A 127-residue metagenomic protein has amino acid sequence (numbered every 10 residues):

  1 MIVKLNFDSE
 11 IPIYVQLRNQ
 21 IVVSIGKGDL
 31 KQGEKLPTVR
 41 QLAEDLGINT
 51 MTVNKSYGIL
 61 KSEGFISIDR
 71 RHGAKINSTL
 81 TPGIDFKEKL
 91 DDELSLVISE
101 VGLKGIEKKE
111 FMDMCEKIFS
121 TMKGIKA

Functional and structural regions predicted by a protein language model:
M1-K35, E88-K89, I98-I125: Extreme N-terminal segment that seeds HTH/winged-HTH DNA-binding domains in transcriptional regulators
Y14, T38, H72-E88: Short, cationic-aromatic polyanion-contact patches
D29-L30, E34, K61-R71, N77-S78: Beta-hairpin "wing" of winged helix-turn-helix
K35-L46, L60: A short alpha-helical element within helix-turn-helix/winged-helix DNA-binding domains across DNA-binding proteins
D45, S62-G64, K104, T121: Residue cluster at the C-terminal edge of the helix-turn-helix DNA-binding motif
M51: Key DNA-contact positions within bacterial/archaeal DNA-binding proteins
S95: Interdomain hinge/lid region at the active-site interface of Rossmann-like NAD(P)-dependent oxidoreductases
